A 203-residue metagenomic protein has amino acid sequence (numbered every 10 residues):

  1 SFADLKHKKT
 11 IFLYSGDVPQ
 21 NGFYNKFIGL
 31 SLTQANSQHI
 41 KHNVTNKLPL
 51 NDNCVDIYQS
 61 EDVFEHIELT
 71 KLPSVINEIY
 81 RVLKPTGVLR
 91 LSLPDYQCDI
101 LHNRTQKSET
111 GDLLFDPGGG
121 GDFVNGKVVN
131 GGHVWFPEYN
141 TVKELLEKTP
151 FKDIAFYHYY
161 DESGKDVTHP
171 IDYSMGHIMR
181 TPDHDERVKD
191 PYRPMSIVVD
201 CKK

Functional and structural regions predicted by a protein language model:
S1-D4: Class I SAM-dependent methyltransferase Rossmann-like catalytic core, especially the SAM/SAH-binding loop
K8-L101, V199-K203: Conserved SAM-binding loop
L69-S74, E78, V82-K84, V88-K202: S-adenosyl-L-methionine-dependent methyltransferase catalytic module, highlighting the catalytic core
